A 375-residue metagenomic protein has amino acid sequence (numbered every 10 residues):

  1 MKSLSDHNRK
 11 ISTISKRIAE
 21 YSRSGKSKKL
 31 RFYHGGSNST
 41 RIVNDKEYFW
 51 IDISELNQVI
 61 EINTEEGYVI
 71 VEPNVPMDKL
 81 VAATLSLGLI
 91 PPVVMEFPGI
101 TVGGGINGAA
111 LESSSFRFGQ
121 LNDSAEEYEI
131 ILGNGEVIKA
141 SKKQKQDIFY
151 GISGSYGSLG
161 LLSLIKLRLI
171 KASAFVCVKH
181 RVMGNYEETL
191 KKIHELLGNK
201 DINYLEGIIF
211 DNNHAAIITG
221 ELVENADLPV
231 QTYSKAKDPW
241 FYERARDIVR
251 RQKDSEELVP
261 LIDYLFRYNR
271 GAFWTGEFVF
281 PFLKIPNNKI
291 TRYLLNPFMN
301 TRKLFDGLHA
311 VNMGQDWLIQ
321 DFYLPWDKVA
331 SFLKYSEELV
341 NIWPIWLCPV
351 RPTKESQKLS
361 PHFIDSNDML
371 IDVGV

Functional and structural regions predicted by a protein language model:
M1-V375: Noncatalytic alpha-helical scaffold of FAD-dependent oxidoreductases
